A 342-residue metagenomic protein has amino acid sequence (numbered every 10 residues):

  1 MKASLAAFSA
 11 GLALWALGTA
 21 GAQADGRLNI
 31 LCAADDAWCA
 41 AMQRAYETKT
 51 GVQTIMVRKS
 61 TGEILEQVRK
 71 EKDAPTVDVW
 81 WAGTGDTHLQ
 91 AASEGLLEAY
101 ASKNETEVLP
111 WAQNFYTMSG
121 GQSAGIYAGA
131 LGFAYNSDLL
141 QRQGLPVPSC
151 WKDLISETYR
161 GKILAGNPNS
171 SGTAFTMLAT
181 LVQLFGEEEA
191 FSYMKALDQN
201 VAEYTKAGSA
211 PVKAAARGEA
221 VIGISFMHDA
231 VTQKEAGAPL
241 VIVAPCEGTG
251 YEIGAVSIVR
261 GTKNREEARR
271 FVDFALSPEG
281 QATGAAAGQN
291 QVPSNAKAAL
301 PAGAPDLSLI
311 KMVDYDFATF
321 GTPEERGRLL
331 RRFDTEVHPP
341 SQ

Functional and structural regions predicted by a protein language model:
A7-G18: Bacterial N-terminal signal peptides
D25-Q90: Early extracytoplasmic/lumenal segment of secretory-pathway proteins
A33-A40, T76-E219: Extracytoplasmic ligand-binding site segments that recognize negatively charged/polar headgroups
D86-Q90, A216, A220-P239: A ligand-binding cleft/hinge motif common to bilobed small-molecule-binding domains
E98-E107, S123, K152, I222 (+2 more regions): Short beta-strand->loop
Y193-D198, Y204-T205, A236-R260, A296-K297: Periplasmic-binding protein-like
V259-F317: Mature extracytoplasmic/periplasmic domains
Y315-Q342: Conserved C-terminal helix/tail region of periplasmic/extracytoplasmic solute-binding proteins
